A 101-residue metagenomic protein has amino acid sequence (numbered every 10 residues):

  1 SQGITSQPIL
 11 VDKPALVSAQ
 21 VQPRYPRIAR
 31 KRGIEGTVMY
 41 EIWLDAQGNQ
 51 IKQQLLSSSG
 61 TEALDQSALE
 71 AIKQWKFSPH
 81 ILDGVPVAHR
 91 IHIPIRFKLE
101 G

Functional and structural regions predicted by a protein language model:
S1-R32, M39, S57, E70-K76 (+2 more regions): Acidic, low-complexity proline/glycine/alanine-rich linker and hinge segments
I51, H92-I93: Accessory recognition modules or surfaces
K52-Q54, P79: Extracellular/lumenal ectodomain signal focusing on beta-strand-rich modules and carbohydrate-recognition contexts
S57-L64: A short acidic/small-residue loop/turn micro-motif
